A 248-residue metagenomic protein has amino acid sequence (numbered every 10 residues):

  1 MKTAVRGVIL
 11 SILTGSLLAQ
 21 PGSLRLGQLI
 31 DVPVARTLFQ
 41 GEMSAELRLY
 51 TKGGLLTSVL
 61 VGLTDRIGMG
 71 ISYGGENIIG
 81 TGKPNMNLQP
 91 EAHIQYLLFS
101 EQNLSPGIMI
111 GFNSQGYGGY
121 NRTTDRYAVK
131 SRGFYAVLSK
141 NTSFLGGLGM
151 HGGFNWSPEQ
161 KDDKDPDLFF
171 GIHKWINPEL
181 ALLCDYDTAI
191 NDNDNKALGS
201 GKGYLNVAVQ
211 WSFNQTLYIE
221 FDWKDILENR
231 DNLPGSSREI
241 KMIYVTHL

Functional and structural regions predicted by a protein language model:
M1-L26, L248: Cleavable N-terminal export/targeting peptides
Q20-L148, F154-P158, H173-L248: Transmembrane beta-barrel domains of Gram-negative outer membranes and organellar outer membranes
P166-K174: Solenoidal tandem-repeat scaffolds enriched in leucines and small polar residues
